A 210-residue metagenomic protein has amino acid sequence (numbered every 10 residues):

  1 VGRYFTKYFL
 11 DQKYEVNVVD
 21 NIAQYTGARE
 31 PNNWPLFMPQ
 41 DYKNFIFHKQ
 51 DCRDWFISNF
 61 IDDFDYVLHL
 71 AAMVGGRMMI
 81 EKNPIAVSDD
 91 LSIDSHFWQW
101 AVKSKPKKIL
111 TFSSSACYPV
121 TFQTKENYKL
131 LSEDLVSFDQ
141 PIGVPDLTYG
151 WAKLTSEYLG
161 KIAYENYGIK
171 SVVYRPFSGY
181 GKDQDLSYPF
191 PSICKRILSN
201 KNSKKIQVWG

Functional and structural regions predicted by a protein language model:
V1-K182: N-terminal Rossmann-like NAD(P)+-binding domain of SDR-like oxidoreductases, especially those catalyzing
T148-L159, V172-V173, Q184-L198, K204-G210: Substrate-positioning beta->alpha
